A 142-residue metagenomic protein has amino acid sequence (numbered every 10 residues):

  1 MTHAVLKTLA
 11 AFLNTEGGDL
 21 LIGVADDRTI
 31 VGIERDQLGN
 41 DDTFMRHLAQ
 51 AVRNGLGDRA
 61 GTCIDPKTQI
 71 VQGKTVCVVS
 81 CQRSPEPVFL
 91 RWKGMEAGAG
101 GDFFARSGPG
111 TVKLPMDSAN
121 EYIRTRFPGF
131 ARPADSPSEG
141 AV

Functional and structural regions predicted by a protein language model:
M1-V142: Conserved N-terminal catalytic/coupling substructures associated with nucleotide/phosphate chemistry
